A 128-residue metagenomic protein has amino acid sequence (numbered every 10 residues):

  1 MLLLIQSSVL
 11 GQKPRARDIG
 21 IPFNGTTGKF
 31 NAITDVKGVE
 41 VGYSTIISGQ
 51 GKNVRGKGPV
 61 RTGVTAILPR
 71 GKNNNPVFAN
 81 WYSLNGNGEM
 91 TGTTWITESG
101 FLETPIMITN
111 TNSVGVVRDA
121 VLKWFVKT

Functional and structural regions predicted by a protein language model:
M1-Q12: Bacterial Sec-dependent N-terminal signal peptides
G11-T128: Alpha/propeptide regions of enzymes that mature by internal proteolysis
